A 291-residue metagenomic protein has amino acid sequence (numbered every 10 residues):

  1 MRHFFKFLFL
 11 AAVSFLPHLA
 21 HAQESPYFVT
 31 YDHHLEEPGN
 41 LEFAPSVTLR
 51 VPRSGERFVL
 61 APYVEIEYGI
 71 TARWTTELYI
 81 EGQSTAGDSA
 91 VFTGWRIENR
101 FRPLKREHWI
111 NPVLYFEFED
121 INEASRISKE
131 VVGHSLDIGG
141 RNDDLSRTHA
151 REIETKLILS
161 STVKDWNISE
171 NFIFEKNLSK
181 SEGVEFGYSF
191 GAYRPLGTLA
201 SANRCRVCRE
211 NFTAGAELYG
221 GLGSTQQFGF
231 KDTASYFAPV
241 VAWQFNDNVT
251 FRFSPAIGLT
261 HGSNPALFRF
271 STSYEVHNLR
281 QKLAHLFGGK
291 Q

Functional and structural regions predicted by a protein language model:
R2-L10: Sec-dependent signal peptide recognition, specifically the positively charged N-region followed immediately by
H3-F4, L19, F270: Positively charged, low-complexity intrinsically disordered regions
L16-A22: Sec/Tat signal peptide C-region and signal peptidase I cleavage site
A22-Q291: Transmembrane beta-barrel domains of Gram-negative outer membranes and organellar outer membranes
